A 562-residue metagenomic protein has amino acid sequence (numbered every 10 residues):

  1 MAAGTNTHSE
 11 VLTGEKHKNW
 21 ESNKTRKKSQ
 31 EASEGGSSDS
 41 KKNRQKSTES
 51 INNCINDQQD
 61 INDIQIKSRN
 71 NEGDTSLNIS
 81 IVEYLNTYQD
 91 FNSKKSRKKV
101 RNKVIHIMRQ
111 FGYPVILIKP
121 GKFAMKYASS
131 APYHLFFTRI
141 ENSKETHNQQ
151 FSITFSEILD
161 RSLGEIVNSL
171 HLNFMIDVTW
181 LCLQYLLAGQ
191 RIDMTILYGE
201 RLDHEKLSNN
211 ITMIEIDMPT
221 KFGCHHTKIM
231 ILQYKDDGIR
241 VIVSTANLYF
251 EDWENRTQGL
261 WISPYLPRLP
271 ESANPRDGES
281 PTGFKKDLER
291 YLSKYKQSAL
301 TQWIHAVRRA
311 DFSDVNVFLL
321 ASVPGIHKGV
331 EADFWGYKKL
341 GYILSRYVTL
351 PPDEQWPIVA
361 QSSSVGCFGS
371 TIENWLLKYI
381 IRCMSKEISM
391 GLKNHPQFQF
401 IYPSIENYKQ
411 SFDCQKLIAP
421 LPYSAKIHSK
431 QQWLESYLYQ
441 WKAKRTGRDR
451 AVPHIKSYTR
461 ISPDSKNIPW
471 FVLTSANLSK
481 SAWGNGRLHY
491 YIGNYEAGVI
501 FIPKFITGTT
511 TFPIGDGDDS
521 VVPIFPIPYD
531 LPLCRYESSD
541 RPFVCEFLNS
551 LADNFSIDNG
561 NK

Functional and structural regions predicted by a protein language model:
A2-K562: PLD/PLD-like phosphodiesterase catalytic module centered on the HKD motif
